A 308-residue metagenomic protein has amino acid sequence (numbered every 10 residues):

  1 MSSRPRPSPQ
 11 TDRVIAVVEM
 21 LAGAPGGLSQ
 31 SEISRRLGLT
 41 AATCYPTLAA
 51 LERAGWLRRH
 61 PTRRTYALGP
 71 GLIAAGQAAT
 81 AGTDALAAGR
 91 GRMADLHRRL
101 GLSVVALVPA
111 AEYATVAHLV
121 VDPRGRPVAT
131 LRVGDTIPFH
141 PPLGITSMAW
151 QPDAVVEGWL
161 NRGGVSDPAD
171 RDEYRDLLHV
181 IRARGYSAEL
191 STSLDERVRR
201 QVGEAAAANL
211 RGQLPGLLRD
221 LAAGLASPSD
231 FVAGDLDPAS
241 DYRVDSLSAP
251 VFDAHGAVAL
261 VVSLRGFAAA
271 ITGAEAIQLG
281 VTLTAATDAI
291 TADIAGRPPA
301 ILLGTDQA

Functional and structural regions predicted by a protein language model:
M1-A87, V281, D288-G296: N-terminal helix-turn-helix
E32, L37, E52-R53, V120 (+8 more regions): Non-catalytic interaction/Regulatory regions outside core domains
A67-S187: Amphipathic alpha-helical effector-binding/dimerization core of metabolite-sensing transcriptional regulators
G89-R92, L160-A249, A292-D293: Short, basic/aromatic recognition patches
L119-V121, T192, S263-L264: Short clusters of small/polar residues that mark proteolytic maturation junctions
G216-D245, V258-A308: Juxtadomain coupling helices with adjacent low-complexity linkers
V251-D253: Sensor-regulatory modules in signal-transduction proteins
